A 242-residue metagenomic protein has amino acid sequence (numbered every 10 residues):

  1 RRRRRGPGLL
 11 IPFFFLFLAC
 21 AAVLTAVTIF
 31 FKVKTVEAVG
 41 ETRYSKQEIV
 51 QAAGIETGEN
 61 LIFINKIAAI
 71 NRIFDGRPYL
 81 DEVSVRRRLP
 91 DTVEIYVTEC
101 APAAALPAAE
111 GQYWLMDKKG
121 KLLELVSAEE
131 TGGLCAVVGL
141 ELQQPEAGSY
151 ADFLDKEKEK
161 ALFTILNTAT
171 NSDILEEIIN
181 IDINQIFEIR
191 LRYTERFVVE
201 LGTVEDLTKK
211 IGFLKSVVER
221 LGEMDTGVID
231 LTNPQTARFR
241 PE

Functional and structural regions predicted by a protein language model:
R1-L24, E48-A52, E56-N60, N71 (+1 more regions): Charged, solvent-exposed interaction patches on well-folded alpha/beta domains that mediate macromolecular contacts
C20-E41: Aromatic-capped interface at the extracytoplasmic side of an N-terminal signal-anchor transmembrane helix
G40, N60-I64: Short, surface-exposed ligand-recognition loops at beta-strand->loop->(often short) alpha-helix junctions that present
G76-R77: Acidic-histidine catalytic/liganding microenvironments
